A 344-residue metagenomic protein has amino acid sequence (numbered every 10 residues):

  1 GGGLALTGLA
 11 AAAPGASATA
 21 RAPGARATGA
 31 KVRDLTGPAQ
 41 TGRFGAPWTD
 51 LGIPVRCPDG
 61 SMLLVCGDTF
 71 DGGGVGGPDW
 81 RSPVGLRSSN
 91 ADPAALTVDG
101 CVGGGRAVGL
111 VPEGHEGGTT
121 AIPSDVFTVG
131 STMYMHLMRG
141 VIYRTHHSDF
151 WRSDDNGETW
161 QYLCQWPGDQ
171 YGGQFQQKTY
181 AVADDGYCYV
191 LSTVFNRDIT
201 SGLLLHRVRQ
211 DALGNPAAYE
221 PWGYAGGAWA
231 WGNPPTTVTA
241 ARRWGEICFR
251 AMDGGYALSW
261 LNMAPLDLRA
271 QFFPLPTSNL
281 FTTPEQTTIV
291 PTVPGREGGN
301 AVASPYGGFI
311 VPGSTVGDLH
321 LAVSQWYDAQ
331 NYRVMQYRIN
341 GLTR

Functional and structural regions predicted by a protein language model:
G1-G15: N-terminal export signals
A22-G45, R56-G117, T128-G172, D185 (+4 more regions): Beta-rich carbohydrate-recognition and catalytic domains
D50-I53, V108-V126, F175-A181, G245-C248 (+1 more regions): Beta-propeller and closely related beta-sheet repeat lectin domains
